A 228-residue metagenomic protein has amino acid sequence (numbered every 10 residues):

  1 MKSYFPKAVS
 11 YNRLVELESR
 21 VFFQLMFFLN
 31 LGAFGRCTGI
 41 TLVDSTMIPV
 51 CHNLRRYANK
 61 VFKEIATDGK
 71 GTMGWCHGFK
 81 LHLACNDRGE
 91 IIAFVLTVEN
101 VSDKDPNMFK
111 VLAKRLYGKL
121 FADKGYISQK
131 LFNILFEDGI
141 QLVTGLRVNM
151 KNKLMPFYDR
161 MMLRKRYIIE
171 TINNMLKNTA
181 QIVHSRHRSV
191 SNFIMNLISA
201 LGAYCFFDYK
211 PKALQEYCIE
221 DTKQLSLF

Functional and structural regions predicted by a protein language model:
M1-F228: Short alpha-helical elements
